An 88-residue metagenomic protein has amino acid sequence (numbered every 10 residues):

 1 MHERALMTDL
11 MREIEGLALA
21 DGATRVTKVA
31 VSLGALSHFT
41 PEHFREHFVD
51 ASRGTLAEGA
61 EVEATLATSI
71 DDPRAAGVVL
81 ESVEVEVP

Functional and structural regions predicted by a protein language model:
M1-P88: N-terminal, polar/charged subdomain of small-to-medium soluble alpha/beta proteins
